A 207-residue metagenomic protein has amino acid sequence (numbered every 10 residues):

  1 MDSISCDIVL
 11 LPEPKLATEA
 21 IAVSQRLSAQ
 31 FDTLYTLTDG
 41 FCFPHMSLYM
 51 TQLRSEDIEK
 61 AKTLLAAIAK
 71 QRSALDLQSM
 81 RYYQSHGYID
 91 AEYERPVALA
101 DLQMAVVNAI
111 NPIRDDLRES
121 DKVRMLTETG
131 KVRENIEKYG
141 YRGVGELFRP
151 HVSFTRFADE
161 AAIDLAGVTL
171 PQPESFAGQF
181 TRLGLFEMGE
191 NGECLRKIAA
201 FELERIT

Functional and structural regions predicted by a protein language model:
M1-D76, Y82-Y83, P96-R182, E190 (+1 more regions): Basic, often amphipathic N-terminal segments
Y88: Conserved TIR/SEFIR loop-to-helix hotspot centered on a Trp-containing motif with a nearby acidic residue
A91-R95: Short histidine-centered catalytic/ligand-binding loop motif
